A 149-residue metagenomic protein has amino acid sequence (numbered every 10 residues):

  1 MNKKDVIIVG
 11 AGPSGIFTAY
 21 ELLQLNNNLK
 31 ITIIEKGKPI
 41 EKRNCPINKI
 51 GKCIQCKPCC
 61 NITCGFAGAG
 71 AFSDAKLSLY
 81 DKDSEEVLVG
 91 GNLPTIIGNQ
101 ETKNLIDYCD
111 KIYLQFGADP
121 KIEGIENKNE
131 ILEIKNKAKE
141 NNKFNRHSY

Functional and structural regions predicted by a protein language model:
M1-S14, T32-I34: Beta1/beta-strand and adjacent pyrophosphate-binding region of the FAD-binding site in flavoprotein oxidoreductases
N2-K4, I16, S78, I112: Broad hydrophobic/π-residue packing in well-ordered secondary structure
K3-K4, N27-K30, F66-A67: Short coil/turn connectors at secondary-structure junctions
A19, L23-Q24: Gly/Ala-rich phosphate-binding loop of Rossmann-like dinucleotide-binding domains, activating on the conserved
N28-E35, I40: Short beta-strand "acidic-cap" motif of Rossmann-like dinucleotide-binding folds
P39-R43, I47-Y149: Conserved N-terminal/central alpha/beta ligand/cofactor-binding core
